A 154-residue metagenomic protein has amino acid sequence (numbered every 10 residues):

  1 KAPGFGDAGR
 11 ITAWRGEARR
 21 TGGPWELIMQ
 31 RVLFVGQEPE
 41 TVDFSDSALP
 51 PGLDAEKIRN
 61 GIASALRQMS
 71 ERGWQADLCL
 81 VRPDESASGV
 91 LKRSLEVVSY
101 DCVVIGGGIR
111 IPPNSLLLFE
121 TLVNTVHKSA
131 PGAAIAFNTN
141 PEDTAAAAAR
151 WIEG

Functional and structural regions predicted by a protein language model:
A2-I11: Extreme N-terminal basic, low-complexity initiation segments that serve as generic localization/processing leaders
I11-I28: Short, Lys/Arg-enriched N-terminal segments with co-localized hydrophobic residues within the first ~10-30 amino acids
M29-A48: N-terminal, charge-rich interaction modules
P51-R67: Short catalytic helix/loop segments, enriched in acidic residues and glycine and frequently bearing histidine
R59-G61, T121-G154: Ser/Thr/Gly-rich flexible loops in soluble cytosolic domains mediating phosphotransfer, phosphorylation
E71-A76: A generic structural motif
D77-S86, N138-P141: Short beta->alpha junction loops
L91-T121: Mid-chain, well-packed structural core segment of small domains
